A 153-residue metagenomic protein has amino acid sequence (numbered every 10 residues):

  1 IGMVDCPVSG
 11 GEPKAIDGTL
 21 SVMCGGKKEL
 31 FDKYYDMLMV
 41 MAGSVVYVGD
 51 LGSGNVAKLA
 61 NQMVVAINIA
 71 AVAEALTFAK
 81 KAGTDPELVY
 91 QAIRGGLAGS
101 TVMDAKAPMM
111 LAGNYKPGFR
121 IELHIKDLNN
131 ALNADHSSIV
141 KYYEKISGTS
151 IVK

Functional and structural regions predicted by a protein language model:
I1-Q62, A66: Rossmann-fold dinucleotide-binding core
G10-A15, T19, L51-N55, K81-L88 (+4 more regions): Amphipathic alpha-helical hairpins
M37, D85-R94: Beta-strand segments within the central parallel beta-sheet cores of soluble alpha/beta enzyme folds
G52-E74, R120-D127: Mid-domain beta-loop-alpha active-site segment that forms a flexible, acidic cofactor/metal-binding surface
A73-K80, N133: Short glycine/serine- and small hydrophobic-enriched flexible loop segments
E87, Q91, D104-K153: NAD(P)-dependent Rossmann-like dehydrogenase/reductase catalytic/cofactor-binding core
